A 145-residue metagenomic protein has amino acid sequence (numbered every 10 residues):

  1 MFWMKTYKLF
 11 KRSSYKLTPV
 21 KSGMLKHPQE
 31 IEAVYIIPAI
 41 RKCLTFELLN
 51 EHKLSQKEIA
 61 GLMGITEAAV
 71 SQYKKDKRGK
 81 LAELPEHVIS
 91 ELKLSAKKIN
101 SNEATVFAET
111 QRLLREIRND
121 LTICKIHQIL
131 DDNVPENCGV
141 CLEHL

Functional and structural regions predicted by a protein language model:
F2, K98-L145: Helix-turn-helix/homeodomain-like alpha-helical modules used for DNA recognition and transcription-factor dimerization
K21-R41: Short, Lys/Arg-enriched anionic-surface-contact patches
I37-K53: Short, amphipathic alpha-helical "recognition" segments used to contact nucleic acids or chromatin
L49, K74-K75: DNA major-groove recognition helix of helix-turn-helix
S55-G61: Short alpha-helical "recognition helix" segments of helix-turn-helix
G64-A68: Short coil turns linking two alpha-helices in DNA-binding domains
K80-K97: Short Lys/Arg-enriched helix C-cap and helix-to-coil transition segments that create basic nucleic-acid-contact patches
